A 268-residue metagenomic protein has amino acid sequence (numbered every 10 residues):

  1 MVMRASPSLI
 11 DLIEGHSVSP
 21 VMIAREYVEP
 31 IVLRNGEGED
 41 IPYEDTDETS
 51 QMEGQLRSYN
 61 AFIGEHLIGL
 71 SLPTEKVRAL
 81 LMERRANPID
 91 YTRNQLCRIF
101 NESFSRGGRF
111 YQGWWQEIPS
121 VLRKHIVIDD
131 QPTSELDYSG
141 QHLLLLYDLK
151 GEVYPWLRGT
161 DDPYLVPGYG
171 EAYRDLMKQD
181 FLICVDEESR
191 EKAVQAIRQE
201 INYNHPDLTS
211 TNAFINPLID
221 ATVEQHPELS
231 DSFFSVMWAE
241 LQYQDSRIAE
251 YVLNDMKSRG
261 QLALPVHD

Functional and structural regions predicted by a protein language model:
M1-K124, D130-Q131: Non-catalytic nucleic-acid-binding interfaces of large nucleic-acid enzymes and RNP effectors
I63-H66, L70-V77, R84, P88 (+6 more regions): Short secondary-structure junctions and interdomain/linker hinges
S103, Y138-G140, R174, Q242-D245 (+1 more regions): Active-site-proximal structural scaffolding
W114-F234: Helical catalytic core of nucleic-acid polymerases
E135-Y138, L262-D268: Catalytic palm active-site di-aspartate
D231-R247: Adenine-nucleotide phosphate-binding core of ATP-dependent small-molecule kinases
R247-V266: Active-site palm subdomain of RNA-directed nucleic acid polymerases
